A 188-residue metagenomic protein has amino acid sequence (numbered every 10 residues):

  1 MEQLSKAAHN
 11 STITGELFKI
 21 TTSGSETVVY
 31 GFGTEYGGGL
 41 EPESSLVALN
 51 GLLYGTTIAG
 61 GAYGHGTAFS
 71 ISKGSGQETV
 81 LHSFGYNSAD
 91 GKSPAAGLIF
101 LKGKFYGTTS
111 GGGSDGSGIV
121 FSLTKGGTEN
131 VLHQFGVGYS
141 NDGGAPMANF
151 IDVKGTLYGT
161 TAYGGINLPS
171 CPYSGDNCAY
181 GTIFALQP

Functional and structural regions predicted by a protein language model:
M1-P188: Extracellular beta-propeller repeat domains
